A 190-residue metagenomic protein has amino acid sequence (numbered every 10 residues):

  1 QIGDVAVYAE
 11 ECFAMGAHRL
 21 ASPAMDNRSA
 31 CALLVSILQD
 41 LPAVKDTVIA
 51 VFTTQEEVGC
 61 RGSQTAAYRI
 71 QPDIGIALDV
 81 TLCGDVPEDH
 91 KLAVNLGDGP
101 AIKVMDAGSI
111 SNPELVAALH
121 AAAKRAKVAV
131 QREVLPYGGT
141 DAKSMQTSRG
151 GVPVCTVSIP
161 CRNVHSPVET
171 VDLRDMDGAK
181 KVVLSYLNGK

Functional and structural regions predicted by a protein language model:
Q1-K190: N-terminal hydrophobic/helix-forming segments and targeting peptides
